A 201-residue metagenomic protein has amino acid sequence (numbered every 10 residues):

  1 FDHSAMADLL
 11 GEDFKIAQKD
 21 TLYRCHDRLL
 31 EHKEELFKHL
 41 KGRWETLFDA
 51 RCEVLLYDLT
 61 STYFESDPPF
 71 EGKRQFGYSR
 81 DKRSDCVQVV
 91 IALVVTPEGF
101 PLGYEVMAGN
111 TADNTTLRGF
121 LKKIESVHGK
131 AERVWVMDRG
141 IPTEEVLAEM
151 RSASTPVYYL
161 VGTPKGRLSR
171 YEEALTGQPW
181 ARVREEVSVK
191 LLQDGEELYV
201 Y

Functional and structural regions predicted by a protein language model:
F1-Y201: Anion-binding and metal-coordination hotspots
